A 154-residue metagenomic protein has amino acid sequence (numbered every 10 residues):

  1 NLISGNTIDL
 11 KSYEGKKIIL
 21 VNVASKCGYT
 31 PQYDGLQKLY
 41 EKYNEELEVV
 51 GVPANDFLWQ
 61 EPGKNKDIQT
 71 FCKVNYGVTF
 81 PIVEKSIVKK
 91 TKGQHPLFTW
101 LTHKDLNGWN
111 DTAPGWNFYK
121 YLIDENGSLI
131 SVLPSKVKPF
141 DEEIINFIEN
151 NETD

Functional and structural regions predicted by a protein language model:
N1-K17, K38-E41: A short beta-strand-turn-helix
K17-I19, V49: Hydrophobic beta-strand anchors of alpha/beta hydrolase catalytic cores
V21-K26, A54: Aromatic-flanked redox-active Cys/Sec active sites in thiol-based oxidoreductases, especially the WC-centered
S25, E41-E45, K73, G77 (+2 more regions): Sec-exported extracytoplasmic/periplasmic mature domains
Y29-Q94: Structural microenvironment flanking redox-active thiols in thiol-disulfide oxidoreductases
P96-T99, H103-D154: Thiol-/selenol-based redox modules, centered on thioredoxin-like and closely related oxidoreductase domains
